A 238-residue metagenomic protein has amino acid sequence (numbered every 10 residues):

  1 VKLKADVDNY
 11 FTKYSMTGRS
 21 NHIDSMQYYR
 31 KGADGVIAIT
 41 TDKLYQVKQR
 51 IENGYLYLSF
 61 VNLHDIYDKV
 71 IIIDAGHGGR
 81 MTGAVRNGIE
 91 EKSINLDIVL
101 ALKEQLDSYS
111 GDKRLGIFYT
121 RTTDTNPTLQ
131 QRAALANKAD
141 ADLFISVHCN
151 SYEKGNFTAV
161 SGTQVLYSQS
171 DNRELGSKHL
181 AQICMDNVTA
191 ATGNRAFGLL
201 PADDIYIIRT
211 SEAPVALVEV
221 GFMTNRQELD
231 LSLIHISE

Functional and structural regions predicted by a protein language model:
V1-I71: Signal-peptide-cleaved, periplasmic/extracellular N-terminal interaction regions immediately downstream of the signal
D8, N172, D204-Y206, F222-N225: Short Gly/Pro-enriched loop/turn and capping motifs at secondary-structure junctions
R19-S25, N126-Q131, A202-D203: N-terminal post-signal-peptidase region of extra-cytosolic proteins
E52-Q182, A190: Catalytic-core regions of hydrolytic enzymes
A191-T210, V215-L217: Short catalytic/ligand-gating loop segments at beta-alpha or beta-beta junctions within enzyme catalytic domains
R209-S211, L217, G221-S232: Catalytic His-Asp segment of secreted/periplasmic serine-dependent ester chemistry enzymes
I234-E238: Conserved small/polar residues in nucleotide/adenosyl-binding loops
